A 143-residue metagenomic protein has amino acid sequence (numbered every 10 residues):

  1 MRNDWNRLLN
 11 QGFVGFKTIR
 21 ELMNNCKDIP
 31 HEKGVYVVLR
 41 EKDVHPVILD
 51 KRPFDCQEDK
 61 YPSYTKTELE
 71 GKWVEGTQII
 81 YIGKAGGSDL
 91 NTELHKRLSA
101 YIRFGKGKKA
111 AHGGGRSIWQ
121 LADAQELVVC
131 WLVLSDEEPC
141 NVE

Functional and structural regions predicted by a protein language model:
M1-L94, V128-C140: GIY-YIG nuclease catalytic motif and its immediate N-terminal context
E93-L127: Aromatic- and Lys/Arg-enriched surface recognition patch
L98, V142-E143: Short amphipathic C-terminal alpha-helix that caps PH/PH-like domains
